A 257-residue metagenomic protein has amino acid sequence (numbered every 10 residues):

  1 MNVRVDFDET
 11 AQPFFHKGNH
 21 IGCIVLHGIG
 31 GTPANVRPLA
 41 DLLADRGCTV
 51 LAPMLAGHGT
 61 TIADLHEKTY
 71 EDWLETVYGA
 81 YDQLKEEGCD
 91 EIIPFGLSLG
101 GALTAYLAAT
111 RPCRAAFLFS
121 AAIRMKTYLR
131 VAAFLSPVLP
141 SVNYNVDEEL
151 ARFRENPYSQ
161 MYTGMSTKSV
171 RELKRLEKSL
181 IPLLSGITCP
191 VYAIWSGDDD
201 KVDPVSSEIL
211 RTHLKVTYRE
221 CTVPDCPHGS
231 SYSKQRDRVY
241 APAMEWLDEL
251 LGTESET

Functional and structural regions predicted by a protein language model:
L39, C189, D203-T212: Short alpha-helix in the alpha/beta-hydrolase fold that links the catalytic acid
A44-I62: Conserved alpha/beta-hydrolase
T61-E91: Catalytic nucleophile-loop/oxyanion-hole region of alpha/beta-hydrolase and closely related hydrolase-like folds
G96-G100, T104: Gly/Ala-rich beta-loop-alpha elbow adjacent to hydrolase catalytic centers
F117-T127: Active-site nucleophile loop of the alpha/beta-hydrolase fold
I187, A193-W195, D199: Short beta-strand/loop motif that positions the catalytic acidic residue of the alpha/beta-hydrolase fold
E208, T212-G229: Catalytic histidine neighborhood in serine/cysteine hydrolases with alpha/beta-hydrolase-type architecture
D225-T257: Catalytic active-site module of serine/aspartate enzymes centered on a nucleophile-bearing elbow/loop
